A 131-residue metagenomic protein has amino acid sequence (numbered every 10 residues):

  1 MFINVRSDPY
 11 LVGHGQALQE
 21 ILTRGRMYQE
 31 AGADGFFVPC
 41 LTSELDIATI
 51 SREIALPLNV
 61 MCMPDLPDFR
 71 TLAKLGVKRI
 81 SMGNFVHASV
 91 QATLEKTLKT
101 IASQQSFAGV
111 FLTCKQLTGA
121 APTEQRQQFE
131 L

Functional and structural regions predicted by a protein language model:
M1-M82, A88-Q91, E95-K96, F129-L131: Alpha/beta enzyme core
N84-L131: Extended, intrinsically disordered, low-complexity segments
